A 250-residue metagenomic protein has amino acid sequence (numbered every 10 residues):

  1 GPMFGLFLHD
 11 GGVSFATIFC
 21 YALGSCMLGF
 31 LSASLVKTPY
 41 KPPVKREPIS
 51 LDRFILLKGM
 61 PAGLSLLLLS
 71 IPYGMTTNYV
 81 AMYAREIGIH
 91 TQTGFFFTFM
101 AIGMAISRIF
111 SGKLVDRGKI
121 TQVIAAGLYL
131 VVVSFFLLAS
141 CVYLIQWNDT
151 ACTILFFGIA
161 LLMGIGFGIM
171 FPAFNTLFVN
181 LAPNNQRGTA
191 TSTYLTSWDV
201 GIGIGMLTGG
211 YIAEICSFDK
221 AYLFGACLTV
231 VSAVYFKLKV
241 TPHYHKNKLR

Functional and structural regions predicted by a protein language model:
G1-H9, A81, I204-A213: Small-residue (Gly/Pro/Ala) motifs that create kinks and tight helix-helix packing interfaces
G1-S34: Helix-loop-helix hairpin linking two adjacent transmembrane segments in secondary transporters
H9, S107-I120, A213: Helix-to-loop junctions at the C-terminal end of transmembrane segments in multipass secondary transporters
L23-P42, Y235-V240: C-terminal membrane-cytosol helix-exit motif in multi-pass small-molecule transporters
V36-L66: Juxtamembrane intracellular "pre-TM" segments in multi-pass secondary transporters
G59-L66, S70-I89, F96: Helix-loop boundary and gating motifs at the non-cytosolic
H90-T91, N184-Y194: Loop-to-transmembrane helix entry/capping segments in MFS-fold secondary transporters and related SLC/MFSD carriers
G118-F174: C-terminal transmembrane helical hairpin of 12-TM major facilitator-type secondary transporters
